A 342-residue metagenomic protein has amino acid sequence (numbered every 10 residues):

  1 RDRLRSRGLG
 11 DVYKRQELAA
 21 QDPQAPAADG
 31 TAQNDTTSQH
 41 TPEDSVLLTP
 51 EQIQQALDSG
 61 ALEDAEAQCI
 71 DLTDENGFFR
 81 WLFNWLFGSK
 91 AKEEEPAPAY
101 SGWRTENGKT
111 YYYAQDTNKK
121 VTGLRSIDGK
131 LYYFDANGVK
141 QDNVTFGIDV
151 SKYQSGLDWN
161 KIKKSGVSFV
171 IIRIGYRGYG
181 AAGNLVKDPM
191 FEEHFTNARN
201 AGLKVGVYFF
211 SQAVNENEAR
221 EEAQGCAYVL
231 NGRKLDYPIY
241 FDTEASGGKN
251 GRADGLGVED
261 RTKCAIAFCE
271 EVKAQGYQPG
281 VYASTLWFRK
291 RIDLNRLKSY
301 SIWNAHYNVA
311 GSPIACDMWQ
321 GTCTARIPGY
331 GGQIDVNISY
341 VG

Functional and structural regions predicted by a protein language model:
R1-Q16: Single conserved hydrophobic/aromatic residue that forms the stacking wall/gate of nucleotide- or nucleobase-binding
K14-E94: N-terminal propeptides/leader regions of secreted preproproteins that are proteolytically removed before maturation
I53, D64-D74, F79-L86, E94-Q141: Non-catalytic tandem-repeat scaffold regions and their flanking low-complexity/translocation tails
D142-Q154, N295-G342: Functionally critical loop-and-helix segments that line ligand-binding/catalytic clefts of soluble enzyme domains
T145-A267, K273-Q275: Substrate-binding cleft of extracellular glycoside hydrolase catalytic domains
V205, Q278-G280, I302: Hydrophobic anchor at the start of a short beta-strand that flanks the dinucleotide cofactor-binding loop
A227-F241, A245, I292-A315: Structural recognition of alpha->loop->beta junctions
V272, G276-R289: Aromatic-lined carbohydrate-recognition surfaces of secreted/lumenal glycan-active proteins
